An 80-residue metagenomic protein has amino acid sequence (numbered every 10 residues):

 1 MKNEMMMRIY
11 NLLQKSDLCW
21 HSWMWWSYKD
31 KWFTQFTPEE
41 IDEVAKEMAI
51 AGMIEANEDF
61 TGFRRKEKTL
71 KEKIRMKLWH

Functional and structural regions predicted by a protein language model:
M1-K2, I74: Long, low-complexity, charged/polar intrinsically disordered regions in eukaryotic proteins
K2-T34: Short amphipathic alpha-helical interface segments
M5, E40, L70-E72: Generic short amphipathic/hydrophobic targeting helices enriched at N-termini, encompassing Sec-type signal peptides
R8, L12, V44-E47, K77: Charge-rich, solvent-exposed alpha-helical interaction surfaces
Q35-I50: Short amphipathic alpha-helical interaction segments
A49-D59: A short, conserved structural fragment
D59-H80: Short, cationic-aromatic polyanion-contact patches
